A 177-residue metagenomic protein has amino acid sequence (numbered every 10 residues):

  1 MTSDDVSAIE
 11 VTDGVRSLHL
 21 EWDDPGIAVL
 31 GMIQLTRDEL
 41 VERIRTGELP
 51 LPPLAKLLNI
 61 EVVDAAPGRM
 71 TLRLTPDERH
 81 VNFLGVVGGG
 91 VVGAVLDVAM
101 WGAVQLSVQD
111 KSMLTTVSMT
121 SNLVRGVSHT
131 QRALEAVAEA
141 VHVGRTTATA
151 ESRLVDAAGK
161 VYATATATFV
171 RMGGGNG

Functional and structural regions predicted by a protein language model:
M1-G177: Terminal targeting signals and extreme-terminal segments of soluble enzymes
